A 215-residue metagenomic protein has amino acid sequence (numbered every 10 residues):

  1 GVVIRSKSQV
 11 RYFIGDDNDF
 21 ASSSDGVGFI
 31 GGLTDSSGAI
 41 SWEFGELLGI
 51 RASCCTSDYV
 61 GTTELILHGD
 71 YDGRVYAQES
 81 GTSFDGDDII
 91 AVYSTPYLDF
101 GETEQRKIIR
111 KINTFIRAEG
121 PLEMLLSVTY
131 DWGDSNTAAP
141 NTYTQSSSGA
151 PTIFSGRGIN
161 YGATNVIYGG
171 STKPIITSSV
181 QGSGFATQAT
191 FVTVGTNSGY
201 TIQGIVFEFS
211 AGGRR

Functional and structural regions predicted by a protein language model:
G1-R215: Beta-sheet repeat architectures centered on beta-propellers
